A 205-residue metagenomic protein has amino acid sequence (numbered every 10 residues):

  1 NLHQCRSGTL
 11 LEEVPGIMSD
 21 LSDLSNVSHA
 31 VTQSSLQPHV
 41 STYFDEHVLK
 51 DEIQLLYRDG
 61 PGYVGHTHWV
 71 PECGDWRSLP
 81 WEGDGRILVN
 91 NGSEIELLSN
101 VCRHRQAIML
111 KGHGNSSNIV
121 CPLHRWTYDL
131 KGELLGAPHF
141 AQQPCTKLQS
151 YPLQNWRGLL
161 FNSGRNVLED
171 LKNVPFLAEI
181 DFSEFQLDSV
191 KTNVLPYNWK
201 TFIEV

Functional and structural regions predicted by a protein language model:
N1-E94, N115, T127-V205: Rieske [2Fe-2S] iron-sulfur-binding subdomain
G83, L98-V101: Short cysteine-rich loop/turn motifs with clustered Cys
E94-I95, R103: Pre-active-site segment of Zn-dependent metallo-hydrolases
L98, A107-S117, H139-F140: Aromatic/His-enriched, Gly/Pro-containing loop or helix-boundary segments that lie immediately adjacent to catalytic
C102, C121: Short cysteine-rich clusters marking metal-coordination/redox-active sites
R105, H124: Short Cys/His-rich metal-coordination motifs, predominantly Zn2+-binding knuckles/fingers
